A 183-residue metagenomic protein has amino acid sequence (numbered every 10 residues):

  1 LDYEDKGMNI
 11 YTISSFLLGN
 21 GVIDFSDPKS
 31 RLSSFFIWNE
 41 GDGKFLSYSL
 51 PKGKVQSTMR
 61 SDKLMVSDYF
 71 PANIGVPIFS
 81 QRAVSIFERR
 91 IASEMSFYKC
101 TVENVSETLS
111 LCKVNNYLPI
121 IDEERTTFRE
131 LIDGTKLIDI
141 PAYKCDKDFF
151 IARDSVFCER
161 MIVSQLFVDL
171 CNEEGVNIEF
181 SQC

Functional and structural regions predicted by a protein language model:
L1-S33: Short, extreme N-terminal leader segments that mark the start of a protein/domain
D2-G7, S34, K44, V105-C183: Acidic, proline/glycine-rich low-complexity IDRs
G7-I10, V76, E94, N177: A residue-level signal for beta-strand positions that form part of recognition/binding surfaces within mature
V22-K52: Short, flexible N-terminal segments of the mature chain
N39, Y98-V102, S181-C183: A generic structural motif
S47-L50, D62-M65, L131-G134: Short acidic/polar alpha-helix capping motifs at helix-coil junctions
K54-M59, I138-A142: Short hydrophobic/aromatic-rich motifs at helix boundaries and adjacent loops
T58-L109: Short, well-structured hydrophobic secondary-structure segments
